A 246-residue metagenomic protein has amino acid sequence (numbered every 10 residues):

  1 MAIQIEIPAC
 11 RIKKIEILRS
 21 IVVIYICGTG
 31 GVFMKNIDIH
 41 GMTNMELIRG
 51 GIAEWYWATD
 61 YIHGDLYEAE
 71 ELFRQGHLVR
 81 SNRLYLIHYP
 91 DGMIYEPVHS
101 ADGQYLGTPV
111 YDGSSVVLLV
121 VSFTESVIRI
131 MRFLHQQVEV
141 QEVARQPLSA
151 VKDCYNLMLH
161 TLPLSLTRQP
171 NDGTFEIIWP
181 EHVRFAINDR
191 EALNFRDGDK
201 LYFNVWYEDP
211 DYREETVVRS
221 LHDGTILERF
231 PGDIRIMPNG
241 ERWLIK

Functional and structural regions predicted by a protein language model:
C10-F33: Short, Lys/Arg-enriched N-terminal segments with co-localized hydrophobic residues within the first ~10-30 amino acids
F33-N44, L72-V98, R129-L148, R168-E191 (+1 more regions): Surface-exposed loop/turn elements that mediate protein-protein interactions on large endomembrane-trafficking
I37-N82, G107-T108: Beta-strand-rich domains and repeat architectures in extracellular enzymes and scaffolds, especially beta-propellers
I39-A53, S100-G113, P147-T161, A186-K200 (+2 more regions): Repeated scaffold domains used in trafficking and secretory/extracellular systems, primarily beta-propellers
W57-H77, L118-T124, P163-G173, F203-D211 (+1 more regions): Beta-strand C-termini and the immediately following turn/loop, strongest in propeller blades
I87-G113, V117-V120: A broadly used, surface-exposed interaction patch
G107, Y111-T124, I130-H135, V140: Mixed-charge, Lys/Arg-enriched low-complexity segments
